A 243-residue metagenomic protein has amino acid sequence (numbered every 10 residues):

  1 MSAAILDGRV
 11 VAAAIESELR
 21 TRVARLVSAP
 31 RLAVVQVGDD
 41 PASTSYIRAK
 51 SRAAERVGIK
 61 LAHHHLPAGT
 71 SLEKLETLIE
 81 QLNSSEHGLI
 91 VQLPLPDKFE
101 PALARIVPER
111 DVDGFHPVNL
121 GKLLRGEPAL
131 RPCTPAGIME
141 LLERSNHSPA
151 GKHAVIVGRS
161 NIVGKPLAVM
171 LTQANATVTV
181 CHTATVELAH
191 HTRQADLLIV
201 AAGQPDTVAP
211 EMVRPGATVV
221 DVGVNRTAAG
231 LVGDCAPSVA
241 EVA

Functional and structural regions predicted by a protein language model:
M1-S28: Positively charged, low-complexity intrinsically disordered leader regions
V23-A33, G38-R56: N-terminal glycine-rich anion-binding loops that anchor highly charged ligand groups
D39-S51, D97, A129-M212, T218 (+1 more regions): Glycine-rich phosphate/diphosphate-binding loop of Rossmann-like nucleotide-binding domains
A54-G69, V178-V180: Short beta-strand elements in bilobed, periplasmic/extracellular small-molecule ligand-binding domains
K74-S85: Short, well-structured alpha-helical segments in soluble
V91-A136: Glycine/small-residue-rich loop that forms an oxyanion/phosphate-binding "nest" at active or ligand-binding sites
L93, A202, V222-G223: Glycine-rich, N-terminal phosphate-binding loop of Rossmann-like dinucleotide-binding domains
A102-L120, V220-A243: Rossmann-fold NAD(P)-binding glycine/threonine-rich loop
